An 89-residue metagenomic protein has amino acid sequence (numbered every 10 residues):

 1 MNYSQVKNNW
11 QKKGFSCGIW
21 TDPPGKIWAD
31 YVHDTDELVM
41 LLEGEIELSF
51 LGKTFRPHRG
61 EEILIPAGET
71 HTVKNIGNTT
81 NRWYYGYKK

Functional and structural regions predicted by a protein language model:
Y3, S16-H33, A67: Conserved short histidine dyad/triad with adjacent acidic residue
K7-N9, I27-H33, K74-I76: Short histidine-centered beta-strand/loop micro-motifs that create catalytic or ligand/metal-coordination sites
P24, D34, K53, E69-T70 (+1 more regions): A generic "binding-loop/recognition-motif" signal
V32-E47: Short, conserved beta-strand element in jelly-roll/cupin
L51-A67: Short acidic-glycine-tyrosine-enriched beta hairpin
G68-K89: Ligand-binding loop in jelly-roll beta-barrel domains
